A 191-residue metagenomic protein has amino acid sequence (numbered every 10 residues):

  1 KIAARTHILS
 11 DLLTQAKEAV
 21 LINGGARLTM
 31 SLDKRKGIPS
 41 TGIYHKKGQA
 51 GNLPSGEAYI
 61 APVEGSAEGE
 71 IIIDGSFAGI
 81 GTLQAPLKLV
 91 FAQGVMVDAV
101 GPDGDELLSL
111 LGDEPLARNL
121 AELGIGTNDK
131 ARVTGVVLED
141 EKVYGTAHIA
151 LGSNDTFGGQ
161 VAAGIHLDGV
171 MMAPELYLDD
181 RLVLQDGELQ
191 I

Functional and structural regions predicted by a protein language model:
K1-I80, Q84, D180-D186, I191: Active-site bordering "gate/hinge" segments that shape substrate access to catalytic or cofactor-binding pockets
S10-L13, A19-I22, P62-V63, D113-P115 (+3 more regions): A general structural signal for short secondary-structure junctions and capping/turn motifs
A16, L28-P39, L87-Q93, L120 (+1 more regions): Short N-terminal helix-initiation segments at or just after the protein's N-terminus
E18-L21, L87-V90, V97-A99, A173-L182: Short polybasic amphipathic segments
D33, G101-P102, G152, E188: Surface loops and adjacent helix of pleckstrin homology
G75-V136, E141-K142: Internal helical hairpin/lid segments
L116-E175: Cysteine/selenocysteine-centered motifs that mediate thiol-based redox chemistry or coordinate metal-sulfur cofactors
